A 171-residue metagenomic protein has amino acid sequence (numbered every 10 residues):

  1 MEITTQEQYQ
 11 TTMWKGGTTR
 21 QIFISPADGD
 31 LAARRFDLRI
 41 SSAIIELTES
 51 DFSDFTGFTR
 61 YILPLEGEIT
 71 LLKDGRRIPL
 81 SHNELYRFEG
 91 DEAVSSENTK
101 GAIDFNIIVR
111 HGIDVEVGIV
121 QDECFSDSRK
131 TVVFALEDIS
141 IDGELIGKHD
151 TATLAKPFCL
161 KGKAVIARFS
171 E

Functional and structural regions predicted by a protein language model:
M1-E171: Jelly-roll (double-stranded beta-helix
